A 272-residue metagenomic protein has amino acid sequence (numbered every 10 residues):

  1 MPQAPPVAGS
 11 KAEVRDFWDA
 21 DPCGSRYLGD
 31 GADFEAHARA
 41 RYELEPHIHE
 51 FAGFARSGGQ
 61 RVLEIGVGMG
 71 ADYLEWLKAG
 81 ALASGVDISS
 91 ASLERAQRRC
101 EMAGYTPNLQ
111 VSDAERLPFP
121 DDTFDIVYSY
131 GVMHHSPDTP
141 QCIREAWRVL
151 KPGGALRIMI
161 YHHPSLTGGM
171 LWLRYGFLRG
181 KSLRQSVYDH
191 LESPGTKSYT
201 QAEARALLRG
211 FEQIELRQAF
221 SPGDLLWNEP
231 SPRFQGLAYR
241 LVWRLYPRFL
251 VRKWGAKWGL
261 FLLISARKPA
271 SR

Functional and structural regions predicted by a protein language model:
M1-A38: N-terminal, positively charged/glycine-rich alpha-helical extensions of SAM-dependent methyltransferases
D33-Q60: Conserved alpha-helix/loop element of class I SAM-dependent methyltransferases that forms part of the SAM/SAH-binding
Q60-R116: Class I SAM-dependent methyltransferase SAM/SAH-binding core
E115-I126: A short acidic, Gly/Pro-enriched loop at the edge of an enzyme's catalytic core that lines a small-molecule cofactor
I126-D138: A short SAM/SAH-binding and catalytic strip from SAM-dependent methyltransferases
P140-P152: A short glycine-rich, Lys/Arg-flanked "PGG" loop and its adjoining helix->strand segment in the class I
A155-S182: Conserved class I S-adenosyl-L-methionine
L173-L178, S182-S186, T196, Q201-A206 (+1 more regions): A C-terminal cap/extension of S-adenosyl-L-methionine-dependent methyltransferases that defines the acceptor-substrate
